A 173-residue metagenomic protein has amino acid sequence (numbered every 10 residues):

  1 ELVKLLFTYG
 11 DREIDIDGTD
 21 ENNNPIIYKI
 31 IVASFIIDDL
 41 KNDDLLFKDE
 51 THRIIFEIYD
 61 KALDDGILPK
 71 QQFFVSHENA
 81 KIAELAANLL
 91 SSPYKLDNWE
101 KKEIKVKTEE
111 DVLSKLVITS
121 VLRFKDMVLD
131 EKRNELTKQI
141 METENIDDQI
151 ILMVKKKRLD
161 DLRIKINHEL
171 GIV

Functional and structural regions predicted by a protein language model:
E1-I67, Q71, A86-A87, S91-L96 (+1 more regions): Non-catalytic protein-protein interaction segments used by genome-maintenance enzymes to assemble and couple activities
K48, I54, L63-G66, V106-V173: Short, small/acidic-rich helices and loops at N termini and domain boundaries of DNA replication/processing enzymes
D60, V75-A80, S91, M141 (+1 more regions): Short amphipathic alpha-helical surface patches that mediate protein-protein
I67-K125, D130: Amphipathic alpha-helical segments at domain termini/boundaries
